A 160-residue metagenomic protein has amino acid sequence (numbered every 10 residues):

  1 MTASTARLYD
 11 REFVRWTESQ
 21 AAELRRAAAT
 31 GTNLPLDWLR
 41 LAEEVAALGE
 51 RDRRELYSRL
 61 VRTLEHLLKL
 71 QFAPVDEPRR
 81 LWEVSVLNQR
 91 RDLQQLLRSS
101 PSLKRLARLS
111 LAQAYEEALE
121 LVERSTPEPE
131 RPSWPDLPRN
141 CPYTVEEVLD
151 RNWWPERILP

Functional and structural regions predicted by a protein language model:
M1-P160: Surface/interface-facing alpha-helical segments and adjacent flexible terminal/loop regions used for partner/assembly
